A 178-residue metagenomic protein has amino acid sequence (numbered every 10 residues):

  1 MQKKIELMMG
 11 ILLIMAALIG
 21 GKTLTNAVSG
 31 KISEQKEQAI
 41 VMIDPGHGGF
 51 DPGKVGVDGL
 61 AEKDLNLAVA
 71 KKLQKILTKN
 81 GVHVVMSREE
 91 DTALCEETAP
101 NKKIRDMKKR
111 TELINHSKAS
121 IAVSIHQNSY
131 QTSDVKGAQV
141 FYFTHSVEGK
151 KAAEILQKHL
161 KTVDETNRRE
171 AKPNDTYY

Functional and structural regions predicted by a protein language model:
Q2-I11, A16-K36, L67-Y178: Active-site-proximal helix/loop segments of hydrolytic enzymes
A39-G59: Short glycine-rich His-centered loop
